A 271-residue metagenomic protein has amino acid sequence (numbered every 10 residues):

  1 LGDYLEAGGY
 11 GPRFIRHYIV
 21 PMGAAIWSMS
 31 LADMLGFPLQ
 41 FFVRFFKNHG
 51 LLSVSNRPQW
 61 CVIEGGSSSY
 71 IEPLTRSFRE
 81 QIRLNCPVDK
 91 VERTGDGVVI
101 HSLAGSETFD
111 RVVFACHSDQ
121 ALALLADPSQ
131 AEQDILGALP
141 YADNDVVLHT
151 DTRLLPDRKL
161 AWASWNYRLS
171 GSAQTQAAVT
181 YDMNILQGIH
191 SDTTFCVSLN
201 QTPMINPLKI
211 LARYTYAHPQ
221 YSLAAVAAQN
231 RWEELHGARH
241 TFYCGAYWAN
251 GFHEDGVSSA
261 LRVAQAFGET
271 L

Functional and structural regions predicted by a protein language model:
L1-V91: Active-site/ligand-binding neighborhood in enzyme catalytic cores
L5, G23, L74, V113 (+4 more regions): A residue-level signal for conserved active-site and pocket-lining positions in enzyme catalytic cores
F78, I82, D110, A264-L271: Short, hydrophobic alpha-helical segments
I82-L84, F114, Y243: A structural signal for the hydrophobic beta-strands that form the central parallel beta-sheet of Rossmann-like
C86-A217: Mid-domain catalytic core of redox enzymes that form a hydrophobic substrate pocket/lid adjacent to a catalytic redox
Q174-L271: Conserved flavin/dinucleotide-binding core of flavoenzymes
